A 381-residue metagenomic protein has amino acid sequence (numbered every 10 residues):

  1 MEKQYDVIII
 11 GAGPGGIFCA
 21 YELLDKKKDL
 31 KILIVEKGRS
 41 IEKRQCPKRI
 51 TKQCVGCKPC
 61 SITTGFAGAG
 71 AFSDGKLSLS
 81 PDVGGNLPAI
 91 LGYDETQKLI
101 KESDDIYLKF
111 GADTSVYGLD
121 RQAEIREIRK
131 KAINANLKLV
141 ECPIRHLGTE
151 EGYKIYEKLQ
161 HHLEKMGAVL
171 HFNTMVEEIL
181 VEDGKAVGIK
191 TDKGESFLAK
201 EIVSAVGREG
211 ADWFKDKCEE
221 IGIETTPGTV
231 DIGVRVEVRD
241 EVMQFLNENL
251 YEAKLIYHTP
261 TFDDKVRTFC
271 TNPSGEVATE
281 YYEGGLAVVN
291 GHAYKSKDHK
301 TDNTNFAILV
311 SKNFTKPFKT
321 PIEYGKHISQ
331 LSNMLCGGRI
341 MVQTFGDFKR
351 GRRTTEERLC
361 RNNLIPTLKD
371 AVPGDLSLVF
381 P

Functional and structural regions predicted by a protein language model:
E2-G84, I125-P381: Residues forming the flavin
C57-K58, G65-G118: Dinucleotide-binding Rossmann-like beta1-alpha1 core, especially the glycine-rich loop that anchors the ADP
D104-Y107, L119-D120, R129-L137: Extended, charge- and Ser/Thr-rich helical segments
S115, L119, I202-A205: Short catalytic-loop micro-motif centered on adjacent basic/acidic residues
